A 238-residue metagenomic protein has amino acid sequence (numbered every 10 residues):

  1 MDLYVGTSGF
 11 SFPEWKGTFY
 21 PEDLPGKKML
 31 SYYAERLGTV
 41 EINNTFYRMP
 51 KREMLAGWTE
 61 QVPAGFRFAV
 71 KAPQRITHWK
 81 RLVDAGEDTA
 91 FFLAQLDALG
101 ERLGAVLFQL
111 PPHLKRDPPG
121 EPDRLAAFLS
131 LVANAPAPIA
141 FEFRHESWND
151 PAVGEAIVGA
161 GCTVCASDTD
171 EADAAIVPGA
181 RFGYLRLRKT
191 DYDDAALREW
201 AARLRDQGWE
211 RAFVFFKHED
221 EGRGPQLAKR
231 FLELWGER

Functional and structural regions predicted by a protein language model:
M1-R238: Residues lining hydrophobic/aromatic ligand-binding pockets adjacent to catalytic sites
